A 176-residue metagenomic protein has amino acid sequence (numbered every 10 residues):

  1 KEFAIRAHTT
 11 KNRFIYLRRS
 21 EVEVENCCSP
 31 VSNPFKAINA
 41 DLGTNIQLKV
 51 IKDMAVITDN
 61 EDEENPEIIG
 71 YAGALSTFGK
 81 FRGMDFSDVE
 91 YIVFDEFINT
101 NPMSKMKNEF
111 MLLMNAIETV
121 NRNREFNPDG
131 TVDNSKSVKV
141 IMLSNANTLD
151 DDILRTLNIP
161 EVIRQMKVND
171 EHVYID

Functional and structural regions predicted by a protein language model:
K1-K11: Glycine-rich P-loop/Walker A and Walker A-like loops and their local beta1-loop-alpha1 context in P-loop NTPases
E2-A4, E25-V31, D151-T156: A short acidic (Asp/Glu
K11-P34: Conserved Walker A/P-loop ATP-binding site and its immediately adjacent core in helicase/helicase-like ATPase domains
S32-D88: Inter-Walker segment of RecA-like/P-loop motor cores
Y71-P102, M106, T156-N158: Internal, well-ordered alpha/beta segment that forms a basic, Gly-enriched binding/recognition surface
D95-V168: Signature of the SF2 helicase/ATPase Hel1-core->accessory helical subdomain module
Y174-D176: ATPase catalytic-site recognition across NTP-hydrolyzing enzymes
